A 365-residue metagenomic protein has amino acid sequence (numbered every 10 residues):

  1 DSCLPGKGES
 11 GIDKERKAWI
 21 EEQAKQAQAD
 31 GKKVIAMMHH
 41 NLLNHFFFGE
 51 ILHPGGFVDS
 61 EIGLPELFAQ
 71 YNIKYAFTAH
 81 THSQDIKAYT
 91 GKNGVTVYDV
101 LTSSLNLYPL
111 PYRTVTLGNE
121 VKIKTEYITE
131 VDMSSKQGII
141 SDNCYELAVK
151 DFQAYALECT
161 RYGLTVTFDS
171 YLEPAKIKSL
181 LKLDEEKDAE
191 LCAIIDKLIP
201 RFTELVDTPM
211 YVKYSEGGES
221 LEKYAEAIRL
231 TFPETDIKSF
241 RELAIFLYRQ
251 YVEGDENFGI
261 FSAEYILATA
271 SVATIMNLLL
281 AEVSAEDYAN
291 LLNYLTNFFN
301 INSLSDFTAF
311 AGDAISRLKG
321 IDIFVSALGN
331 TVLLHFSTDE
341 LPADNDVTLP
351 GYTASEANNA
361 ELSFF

Functional and structural regions predicted by a protein language model:
S2-L4, G138: Surface-exposed intrinsically disordered loops and tails
P5-T96, T208, V212-S215: His/acidic metal-ligating clusters that form di-metal
S10-E15, E22, G31-K32, P65-F68 (+7 more regions): Mature, Sec-exported extracytoplasmic domains of Gram-positive
F47, S134-K136: Outer-membrane beta-barrel proteins
L67-A69, T129-S134, Y155-C159: Short C-terminal domain-edge/linker segments immediately following a structured domain
Y75-F77, T81, I86-L117, K122-D132: Active-site-adjacent helix-turn-beta-strand microarchitecture at beta-sheet edges that either contains or buttresses
K136-F365: Non-catalytic terminal accessory segments
